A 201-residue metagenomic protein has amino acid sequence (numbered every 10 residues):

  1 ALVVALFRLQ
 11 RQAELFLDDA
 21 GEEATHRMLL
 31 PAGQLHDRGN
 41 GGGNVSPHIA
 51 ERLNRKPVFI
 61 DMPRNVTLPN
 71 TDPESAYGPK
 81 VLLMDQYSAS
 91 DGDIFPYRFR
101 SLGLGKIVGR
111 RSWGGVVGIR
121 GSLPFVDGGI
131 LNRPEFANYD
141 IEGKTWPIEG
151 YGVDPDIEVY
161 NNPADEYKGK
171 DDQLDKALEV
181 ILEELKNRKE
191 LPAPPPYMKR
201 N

Functional and structural regions predicted by a protein language model:
A1, G21, R27-N201: C-terminal "post-core" interaction segments
L2-A5, L15: Ser/Thr/Pro/Gly-rich low-complexity, intrinsically disordered segments
F7-R8, A32: N-terminal regions of proteins, emphasizing targeting and processing segments when present
L9-A20, A24: Hydrophobic, low-acid, alpha-helix-prone terminal segments
